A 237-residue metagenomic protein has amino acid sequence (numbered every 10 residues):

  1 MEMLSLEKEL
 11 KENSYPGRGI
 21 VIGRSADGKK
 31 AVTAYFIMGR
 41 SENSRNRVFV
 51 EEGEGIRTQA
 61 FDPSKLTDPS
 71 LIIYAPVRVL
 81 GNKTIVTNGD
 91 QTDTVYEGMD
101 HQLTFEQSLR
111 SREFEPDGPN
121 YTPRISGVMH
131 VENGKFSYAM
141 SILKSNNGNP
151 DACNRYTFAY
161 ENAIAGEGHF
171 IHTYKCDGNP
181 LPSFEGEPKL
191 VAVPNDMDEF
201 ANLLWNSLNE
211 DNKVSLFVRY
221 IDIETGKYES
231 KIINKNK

Functional and structural regions predicted by a protein language model:
M1-K237: Conserved short alpha-helical segments that host acidic/polar catalytic motifs at enzyme active sites
